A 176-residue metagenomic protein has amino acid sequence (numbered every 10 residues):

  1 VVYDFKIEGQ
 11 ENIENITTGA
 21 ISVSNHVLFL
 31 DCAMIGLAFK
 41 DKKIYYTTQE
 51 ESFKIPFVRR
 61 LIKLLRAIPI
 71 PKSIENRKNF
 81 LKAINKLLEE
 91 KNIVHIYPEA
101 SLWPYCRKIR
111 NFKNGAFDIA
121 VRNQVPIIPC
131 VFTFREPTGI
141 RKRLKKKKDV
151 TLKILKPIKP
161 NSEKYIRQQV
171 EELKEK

Functional and structural regions predicted by a protein language model:
V1-D4, K54-L65, K142-K147: Alpha-helical membrane-targeting segments
V1-G19: A short, well-structured juxtamembrane/interface segment
F5-I7, A67, L152: Generic structural signal for residues in well-ordered beta-strands
G9, S24-N25, T48-Q49, Y97-E99 (+1 more regions): A secondary-structure boundary/capping signal
E11, E50, P71, V131 (+1 more regions): Residues at the C-termini of beta-strands that transition into short coil/loop
N15-I74: Catalytic core of membrane glycerolipid acyltransferases/transacylases, capturing the structured, soluble-facing
K54, R77, R135: Positions that flank functional sites
F80-K176: Non-catalytic C-terminal accessory region of glycerolipid acyltransferases and related lyso-lipid remodeling enzymes
